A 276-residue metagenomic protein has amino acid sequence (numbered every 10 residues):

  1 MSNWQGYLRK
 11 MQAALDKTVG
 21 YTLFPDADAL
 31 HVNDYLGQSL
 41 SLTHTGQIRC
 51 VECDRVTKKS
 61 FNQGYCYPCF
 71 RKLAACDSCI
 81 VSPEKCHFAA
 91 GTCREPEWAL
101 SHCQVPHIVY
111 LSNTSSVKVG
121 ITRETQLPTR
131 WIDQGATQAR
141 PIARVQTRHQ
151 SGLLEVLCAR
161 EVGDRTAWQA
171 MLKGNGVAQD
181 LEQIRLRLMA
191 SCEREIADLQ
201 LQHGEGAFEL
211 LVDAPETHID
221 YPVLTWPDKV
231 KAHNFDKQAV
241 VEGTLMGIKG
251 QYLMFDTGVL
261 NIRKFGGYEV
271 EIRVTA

Functional and structural regions predicted by a protein language model:
M1-A276: Non-catalytic accessory segments flanking enzymatic or RNA/DNA-binding domains
